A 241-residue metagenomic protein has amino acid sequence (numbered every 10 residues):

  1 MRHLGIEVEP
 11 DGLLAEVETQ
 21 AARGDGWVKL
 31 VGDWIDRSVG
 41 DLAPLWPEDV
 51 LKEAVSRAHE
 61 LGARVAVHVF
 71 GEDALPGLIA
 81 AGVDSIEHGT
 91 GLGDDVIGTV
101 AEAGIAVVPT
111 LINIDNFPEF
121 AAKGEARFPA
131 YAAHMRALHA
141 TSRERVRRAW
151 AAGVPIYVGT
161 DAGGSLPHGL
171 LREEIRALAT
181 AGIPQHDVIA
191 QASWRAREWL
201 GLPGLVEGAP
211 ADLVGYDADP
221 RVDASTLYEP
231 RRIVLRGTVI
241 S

Functional and structural regions predicted by a protein language model:
M1-E9: Metal-cofactor-binding active-site regions of metalloenzymes
E9-V107, K123-G124, R136-I156, P203: Histidine/acidic residue-rich metal-binding segments in metalloenzymes
E60, A130, L138-D219: His/Asp/Glu-enriched, well-ordered alpha-helical/loop segment that forms or immediately abuts the divalent-metal
F70, I112, G163: Catalytic metal-binding/acid-base residues of hydrolase active sites
V83-A106, P184-D187, L202-L213, D217-D219 (+2 more regions): Histidine- and aromatic-rich ligand-binding microenvironments
T110, I114-A133: Active-site loop ensemble at the mouth of alpha/beta enzyme cores that anchors a bound cofactor
T226-Y228: Short, small/polar residue-rich loop motifs at catalytic or cofactor-binding pockets
